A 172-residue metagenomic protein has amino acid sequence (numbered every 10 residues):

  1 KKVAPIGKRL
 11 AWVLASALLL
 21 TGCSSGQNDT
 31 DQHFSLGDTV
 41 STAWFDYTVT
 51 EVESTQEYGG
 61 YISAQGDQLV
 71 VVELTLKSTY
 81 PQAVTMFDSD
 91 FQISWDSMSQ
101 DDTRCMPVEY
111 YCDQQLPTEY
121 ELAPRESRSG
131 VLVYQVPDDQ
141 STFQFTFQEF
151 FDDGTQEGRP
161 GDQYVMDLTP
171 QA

Functional and structural regions predicted by a protein language model:
K1-W12: Bacterial N-terminal signal peptides that target proteins for export
L19-G22: C-terminal motif of bacterial Sec signal peptides marking the signal peptidase cleavage site
S24-Q27: Bacterial signal peptide processing site
F34-G66: Low-complexity, acidic Ser/Thr/Pro/Gly-rich terminal tails and inter-domain linkers that flank the onset of structured
F45, V70-V72, R128: Hydrophobic core residues within well-ordered beta-strands of beta-rich domains
T55-V71, Q82, E121-A123: Short, solvent-exposed beta-strand/turn "edge" segments of beta-rich domains on protein surfaces
K77-R128, Q156-R159, D167-Q171: The feature marks short-to-medium sequence segments in extracytoplasmic or secretory-pathway proteins
V131-E157: Short, surface-exposed ligand- or partner-binding patches at beta-edge/loop junctions that are enriched in aromatics
